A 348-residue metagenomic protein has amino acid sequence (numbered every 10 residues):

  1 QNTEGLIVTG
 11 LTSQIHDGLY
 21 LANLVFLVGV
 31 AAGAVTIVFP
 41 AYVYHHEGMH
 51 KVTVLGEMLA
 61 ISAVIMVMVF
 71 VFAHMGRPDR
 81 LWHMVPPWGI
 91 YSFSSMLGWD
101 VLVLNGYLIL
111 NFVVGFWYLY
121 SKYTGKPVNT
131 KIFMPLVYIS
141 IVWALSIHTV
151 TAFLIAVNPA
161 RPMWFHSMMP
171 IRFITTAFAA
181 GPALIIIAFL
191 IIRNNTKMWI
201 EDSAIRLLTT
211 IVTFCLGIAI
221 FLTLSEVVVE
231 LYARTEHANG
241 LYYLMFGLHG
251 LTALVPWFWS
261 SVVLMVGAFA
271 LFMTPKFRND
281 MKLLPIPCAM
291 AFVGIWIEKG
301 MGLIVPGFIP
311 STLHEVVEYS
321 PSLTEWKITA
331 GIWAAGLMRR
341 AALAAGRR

Functional and structural regions predicted by a protein language model:
Q1-G33, I37-P40, V305-G307, G336 (+2 more regions): N-terminal signal-anchor module of multipass membrane proteins
Q1-L6, V69-M75, L145-I155: Alpha-helical transmembrane segments of multi-pass membrane proteins
I15-W82, W99, V103: Membrane helical hairpin/interfacial module
H46-G48, G89, F93-M281, G294: Long, contiguous internal "core" modules enriched in hydrophobic/ aromatic residues
M84-G89, L241-L248, F308-W326: Short, membrane-exposed interhelical loops at transmembrane-helix boundaries
L283-V293: Central hydrophobic cores of alpha-helical transmembrane segments in multi-pass integral membrane proteins
W296-S311: Membrane-proximal extracellular juxtamembrane segment immediately upstream of a following transmembrane helix
E298, V316-A345: A generic transmembrane alpha-helix motif of multi-pass inner-membrane proteins
